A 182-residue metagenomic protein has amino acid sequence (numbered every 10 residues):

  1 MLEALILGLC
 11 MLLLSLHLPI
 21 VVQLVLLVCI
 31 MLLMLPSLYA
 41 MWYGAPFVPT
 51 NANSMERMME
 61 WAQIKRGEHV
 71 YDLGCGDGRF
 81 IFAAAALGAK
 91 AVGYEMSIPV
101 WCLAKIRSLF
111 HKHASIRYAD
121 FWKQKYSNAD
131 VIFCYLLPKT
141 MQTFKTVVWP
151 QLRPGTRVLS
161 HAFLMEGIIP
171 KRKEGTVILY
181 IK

Functional and structural regions predicted by a protein language model:
M1-K65: S-adenosyl-L-methionine
G67-G76: Conserved class I S-adenosyl-L-methionine
D77-A89: Conserved SAM-binding loop of SAM-dependent methyltransferases across substrates and taxa, primarily the Class I
K90-E95: Conserved SAM-binding motif I beta-strand of class I
A104: Conserved SAM-binding loop
F110-F121: Conserved SAM-binding strand-loop segment of SAM-dependent methyltransferases
S127-T143: A short SAM/SAH-binding and catalytic strip from SAM-dependent methyltransferases
K139-K182: C-terminal substrate-binding/active-site "lid" region of AdoMet-derived donor-dependent transferases
